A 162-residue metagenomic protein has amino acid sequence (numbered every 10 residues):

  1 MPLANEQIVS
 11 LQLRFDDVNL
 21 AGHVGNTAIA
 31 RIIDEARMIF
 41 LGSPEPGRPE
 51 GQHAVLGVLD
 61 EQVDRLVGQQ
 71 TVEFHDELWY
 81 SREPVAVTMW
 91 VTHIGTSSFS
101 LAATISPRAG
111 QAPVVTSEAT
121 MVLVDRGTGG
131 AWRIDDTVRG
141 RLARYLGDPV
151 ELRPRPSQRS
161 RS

Functional and structural regions predicted by a protein language model:
M1-A86, T92-S162: Terminal targeting signals and extreme-terminal segments of soluble enzymes
